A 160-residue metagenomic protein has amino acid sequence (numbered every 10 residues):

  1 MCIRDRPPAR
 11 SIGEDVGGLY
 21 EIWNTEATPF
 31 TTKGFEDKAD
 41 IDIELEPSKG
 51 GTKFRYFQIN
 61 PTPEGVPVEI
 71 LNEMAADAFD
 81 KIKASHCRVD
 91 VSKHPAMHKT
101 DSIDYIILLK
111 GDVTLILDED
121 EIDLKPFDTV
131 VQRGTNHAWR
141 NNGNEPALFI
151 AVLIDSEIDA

Functional and structural regions predicted by a protein language model:
M1-R6: Conserved small/polar residues in nucleotide/adenosyl-binding loops
P7-N60: Short, well-structured hydrophobic secondary-structure segments
T52, E121, K125, G134-I158: Ligand-binding loop in jelly-roll beta-barrel domains
K53-T100, G134-N136: Conserved short histidine dyad/triad with adjacent acidic residue
P63-E64, E157-D159: Short, acidic Gly/Pro/Ser/Thr-rich loop/turn segments
S92-P126: A short beta-strand-loop-beta hairpin characteristic of the jelly-roll/cupin
